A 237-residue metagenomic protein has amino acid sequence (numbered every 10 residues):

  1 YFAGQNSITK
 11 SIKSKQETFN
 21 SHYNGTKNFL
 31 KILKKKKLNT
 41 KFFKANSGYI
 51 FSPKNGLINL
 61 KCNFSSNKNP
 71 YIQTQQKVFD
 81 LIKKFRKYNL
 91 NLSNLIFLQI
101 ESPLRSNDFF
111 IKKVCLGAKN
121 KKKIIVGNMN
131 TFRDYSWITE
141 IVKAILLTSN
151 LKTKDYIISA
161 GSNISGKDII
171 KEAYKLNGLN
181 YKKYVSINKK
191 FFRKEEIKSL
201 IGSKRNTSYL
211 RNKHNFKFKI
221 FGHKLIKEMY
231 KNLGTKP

Functional and structural regions predicted by a protein language model:
Y1, K27-P70: Conserved Rossmann-fold NAD(P)-dependent oxidoreductase catalytic core, especially the SDR/UDP-sugar
Y1-N20: NAD(P)H-binding glycine-rich loop region in Rossmannoid oxidoreductase-like domains and their noncatalytic homologs
A3, F43-N46, P53, K68 (+3 more regions): Active-site beta-alpha turn of Rossmann-fold NAD(P)-dependent dehydrogenases/reductases
T26, L30, F79-K83, V142-I145 (+1 more regions): Short-chain dehydrogenase/reductase
I50-S52, S66-P70, S93-K113, F132: Flexible, glycine-rich beta-alpha linker
P53-N55, S66-S93, C115-N120: Active-site Tyr-X1-5-Lys
K112, A118-P237: C-terminal substrate-binding subdomain of Rossmann-fold SDR/epimerase-dehydratase oxidoreductases
